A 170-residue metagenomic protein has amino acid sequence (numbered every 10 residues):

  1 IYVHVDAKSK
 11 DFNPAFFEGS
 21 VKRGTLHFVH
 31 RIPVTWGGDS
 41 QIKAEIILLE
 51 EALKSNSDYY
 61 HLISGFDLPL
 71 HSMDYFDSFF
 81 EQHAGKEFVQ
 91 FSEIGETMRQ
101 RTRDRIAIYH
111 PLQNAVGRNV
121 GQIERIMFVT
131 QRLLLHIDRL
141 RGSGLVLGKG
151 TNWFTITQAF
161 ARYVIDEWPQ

Functional and structural regions predicted by a protein language model:
I1-Q170: ER/Golgi luminal nucleotide-sugar-dependent glycosyltransferases, focusing on the catalytic module
